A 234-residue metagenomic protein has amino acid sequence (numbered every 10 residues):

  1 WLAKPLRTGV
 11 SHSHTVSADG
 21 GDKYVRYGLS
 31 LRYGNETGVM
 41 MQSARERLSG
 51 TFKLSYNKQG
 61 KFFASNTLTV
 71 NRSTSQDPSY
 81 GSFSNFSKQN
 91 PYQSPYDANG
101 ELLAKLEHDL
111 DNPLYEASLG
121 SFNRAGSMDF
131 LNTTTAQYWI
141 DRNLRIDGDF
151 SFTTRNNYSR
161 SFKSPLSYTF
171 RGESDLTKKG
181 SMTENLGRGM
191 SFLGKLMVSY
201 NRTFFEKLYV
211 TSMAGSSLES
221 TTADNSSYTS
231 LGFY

Functional and structural regions predicted by a protein language model:
W1, G38-S43, S49-L131, D149 (+1 more regions): Surface-exposed loop/interface segments of Gram-negative outer-membrane beta-barrel transport/assembly proteins
W1-Q42, S79-S82, E116-N123, Q137-W139: Residues embedded in well-ordered regular secondary structure
G20-D22, F52, Y56-N57, A136-Y138 (+2 more regions): Residue-level signature of outer-membrane beta-barrel architecture
I146: Short, well-structured active-site flanking segments
